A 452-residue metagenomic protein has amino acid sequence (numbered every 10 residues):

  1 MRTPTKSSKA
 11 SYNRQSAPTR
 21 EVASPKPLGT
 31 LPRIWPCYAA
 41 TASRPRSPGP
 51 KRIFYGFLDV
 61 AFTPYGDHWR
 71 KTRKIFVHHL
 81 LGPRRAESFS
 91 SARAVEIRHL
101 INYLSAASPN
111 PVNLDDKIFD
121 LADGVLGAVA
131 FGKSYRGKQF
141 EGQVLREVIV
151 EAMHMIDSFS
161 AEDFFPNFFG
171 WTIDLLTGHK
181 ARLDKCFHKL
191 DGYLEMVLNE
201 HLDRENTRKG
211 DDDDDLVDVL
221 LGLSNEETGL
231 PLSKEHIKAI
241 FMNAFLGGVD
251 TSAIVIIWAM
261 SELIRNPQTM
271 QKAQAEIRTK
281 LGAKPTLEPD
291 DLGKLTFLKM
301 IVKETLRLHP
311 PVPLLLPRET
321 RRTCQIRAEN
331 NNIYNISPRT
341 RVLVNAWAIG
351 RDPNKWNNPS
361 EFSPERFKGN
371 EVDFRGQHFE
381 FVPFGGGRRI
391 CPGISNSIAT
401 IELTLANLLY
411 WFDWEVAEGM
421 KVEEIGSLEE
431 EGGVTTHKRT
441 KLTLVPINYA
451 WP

Functional and structural regions predicted by a protein language model:
P4-S88, A92, I118-A128, E141-G170 (+1 more regions): Cytochrome P450 substrate-recognition site 1
T5, N13-P25, G192, P267 (+2 more regions): Conserved cytochrome P450 K-helix E-x-x-R motif and the immediately C-terminal K′/meander segment
T5, P267-T269, I394-V434: Cytochrome P450 heme-binding "Cys pocket" and the immediately downstream C-terminal segment
L58, M242, N370-I401, L428-G432: Cytochrome P450 heme-thiolate "Cys pocket" and heme-binding signature region
L81-R85, P109, H154, S158-E162 (+7 more regions): Conserved cytochrome P450 catalytic core segment spanning the I/J/K helices
R84-V95, S105-A128, R136-E147, F169-G192 (+7 more regions): Cytochrome P450
A122, L126, F131, C186 (+8 more regions): Central I-helix of cytochrome P450 enzymes
V344-V372: Conserved cytochrome P450 K-helix/beta-meander segment immediately N-terminal to the heme-binding cysteine loop
